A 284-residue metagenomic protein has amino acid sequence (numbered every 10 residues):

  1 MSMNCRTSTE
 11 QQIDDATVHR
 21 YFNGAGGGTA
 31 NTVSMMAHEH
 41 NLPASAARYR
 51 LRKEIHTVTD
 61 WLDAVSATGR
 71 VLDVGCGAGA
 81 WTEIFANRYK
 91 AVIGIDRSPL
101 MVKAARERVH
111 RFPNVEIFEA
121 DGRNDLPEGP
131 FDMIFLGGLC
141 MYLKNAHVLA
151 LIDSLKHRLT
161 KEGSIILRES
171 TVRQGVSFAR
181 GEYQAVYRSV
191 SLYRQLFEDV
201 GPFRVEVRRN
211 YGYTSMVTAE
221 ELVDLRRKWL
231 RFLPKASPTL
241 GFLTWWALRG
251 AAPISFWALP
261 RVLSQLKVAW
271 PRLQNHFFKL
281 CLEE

Functional and structural regions predicted by a protein language model:
S2-G69, G77-L126, L143-A150, S164-E284: Class I (Rossmann-like) S-adenosyl-L-methionine-dependent methyltransferase catalytic domain, capturing the SAM-binding
V74: Conserved beta-strand/loop positions that form the S-adenosyl-L-methionine
F135: A conserved beta-strand element that flanks and buttresses the S-adenosyl-L-methionine
G138-Y142: Short catalytic micro-motifs in class I SAM-dependent methyltransferases
L149-K161: A short glycine-rich, Lys/Arg-flanked "PGG" loop and its adjoining helix->strand segment in the class I
